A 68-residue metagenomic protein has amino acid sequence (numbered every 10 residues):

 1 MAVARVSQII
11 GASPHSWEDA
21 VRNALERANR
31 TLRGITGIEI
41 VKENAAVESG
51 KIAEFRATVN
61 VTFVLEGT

Functional and structural regions predicted by a protein language model:
M1-A2, T68: Compositionally biased, disordered extreme N-termini, encompassing classical targeting presequences
A2-G37: Short, well-ordered alpha-helical segments
S13, K42, F63-L65: Flexible glycine-/small-residue-rich
I38-A46: Short, conserved loop-to-beta-strand elements that form functional interface hotspots
S49-T68: C-terminal structural segments of small proteins and small subunits
